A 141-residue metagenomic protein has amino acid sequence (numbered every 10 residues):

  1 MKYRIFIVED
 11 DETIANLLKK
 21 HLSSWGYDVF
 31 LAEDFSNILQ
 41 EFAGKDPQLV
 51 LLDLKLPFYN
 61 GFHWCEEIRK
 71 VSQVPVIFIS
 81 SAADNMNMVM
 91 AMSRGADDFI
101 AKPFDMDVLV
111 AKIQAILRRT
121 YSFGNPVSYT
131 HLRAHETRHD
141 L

Functional and structural regions predicted by a protein language model:
M1-T120: N-terminal/domain-start alpha-helical segments
L17, D140-L141: Residues that scaffold the ATP/ADP-binding catalytic core of kinase and kinase-like folds
R118-Y129: Short, flexible cytosolic linker that couples an ABC transmembrane/permease module to its adjacent nucleotide-binding
T130-H139: Conserved small/polar residues in nucleotide/adenosyl-binding loops
